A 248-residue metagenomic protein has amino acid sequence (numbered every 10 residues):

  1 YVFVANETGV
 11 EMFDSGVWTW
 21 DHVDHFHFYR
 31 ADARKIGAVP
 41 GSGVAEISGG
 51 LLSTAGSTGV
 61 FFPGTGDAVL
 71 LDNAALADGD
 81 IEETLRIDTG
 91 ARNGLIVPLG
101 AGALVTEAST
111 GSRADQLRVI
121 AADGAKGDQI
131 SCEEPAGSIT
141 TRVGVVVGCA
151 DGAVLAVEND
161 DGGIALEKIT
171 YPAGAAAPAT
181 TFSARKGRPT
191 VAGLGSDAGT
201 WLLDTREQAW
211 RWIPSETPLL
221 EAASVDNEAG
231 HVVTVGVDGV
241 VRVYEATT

Functional and structural regions predicted by a protein language model:
Y1, E7, R30-G56, L85-A101 (+3 more regions): Repeated scaffold domains used in trafficking and secretory/extracellular systems, primarily beta-propellers
F3, G59-F61, A103-V105, V146 (+2 more regions): Structural core positions within WD40/WD-like beta-propeller blades
A5-G49, G56-F61, T65-L76: Acidic/His-rich segments in extracytoplasmic proteins that coordinate ligands and/or metal ions
E7-E11, T65-V69, G102, T110 (+4 more regions): Loop/turn residues immediately N-terminal
F13-H25, L71-D78, V157-G163, T205-E207 (+1 more regions): Short loop/turn segments immediately following beta-strands, especially the blade-tip and inter-blade linker loops
A55-T110, D123: A charged, solvent-exposed segment within the mature domains of Sec-exported extracytoplasmic proteins
E107-N227: Acidic, serine/threonine- and glycine-rich low-complexity intrinsically disordered segments that serve as flexible
L220-T248: Loop/turn-rich, solvent-exposed surfaces of beta-rich toroidal or solenoidal domains
